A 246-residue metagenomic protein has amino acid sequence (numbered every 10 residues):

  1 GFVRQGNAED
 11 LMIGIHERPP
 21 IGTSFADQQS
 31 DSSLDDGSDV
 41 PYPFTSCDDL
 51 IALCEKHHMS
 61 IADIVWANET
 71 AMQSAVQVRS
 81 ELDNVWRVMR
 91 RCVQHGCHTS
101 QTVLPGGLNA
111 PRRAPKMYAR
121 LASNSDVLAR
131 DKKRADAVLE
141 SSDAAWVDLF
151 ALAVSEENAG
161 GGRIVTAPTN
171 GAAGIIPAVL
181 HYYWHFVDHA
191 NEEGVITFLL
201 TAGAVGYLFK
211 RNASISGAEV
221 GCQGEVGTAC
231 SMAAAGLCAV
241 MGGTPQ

Functional and structural regions predicted by a protein language model:
G1-R134: C-terminal regulatory domains involved in ligand/effector binding and gene-expression control
S46, A190-N191, T244: Intrinsic-disorder/low-complexity, polar/charged segments
C47, C54, C92, C97 (+4 more regions): Generic recognition of cysteine residues
M72-G221: Accessory "access/gating" subregions that flank catalytic or transport cores
K210-Q246: C-terminal catalytic subdomain
